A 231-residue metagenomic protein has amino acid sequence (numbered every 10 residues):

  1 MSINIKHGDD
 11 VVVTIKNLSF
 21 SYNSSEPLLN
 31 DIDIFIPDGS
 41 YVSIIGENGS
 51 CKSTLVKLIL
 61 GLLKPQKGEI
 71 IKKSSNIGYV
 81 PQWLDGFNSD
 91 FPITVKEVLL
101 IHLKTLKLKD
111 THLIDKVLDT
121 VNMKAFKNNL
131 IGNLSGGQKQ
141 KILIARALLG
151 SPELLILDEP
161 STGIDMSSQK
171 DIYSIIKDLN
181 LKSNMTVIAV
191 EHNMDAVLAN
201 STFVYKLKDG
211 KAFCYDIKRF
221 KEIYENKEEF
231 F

Functional and structural regions predicted by a protein language model:
S2-I15, S19-D31: A short, flexible loop at the N-terminus of ABC-type nucleotide-binding domains that lies
L60: Helix-to-loop junction immediately C-terminal to a conserved catalytic motif
T111-F126: Conserved ABC ATPase "signature" region
L130-L134: Conserved ABC ATPase signature
L155-D158: Catalytic Walker B motif of ABC-type/P-loop ATPase nucleotide-binding domains
E191-H192: H-loop/switch region of ABC-family ATPase nucleotide-binding domains
G210-F231: Conserved beta-strand-loop-alpha-helix hinge in the C-terminal portion of ABC ATPase nucleotide-binding domains
